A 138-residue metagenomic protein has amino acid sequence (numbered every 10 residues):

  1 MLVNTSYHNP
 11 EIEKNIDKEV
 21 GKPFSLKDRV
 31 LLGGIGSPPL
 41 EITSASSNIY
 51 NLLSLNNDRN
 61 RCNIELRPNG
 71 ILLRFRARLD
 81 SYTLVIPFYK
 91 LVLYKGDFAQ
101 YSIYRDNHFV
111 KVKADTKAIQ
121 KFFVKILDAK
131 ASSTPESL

Functional and structural regions predicted by a protein language model:
M1-A45, L53, K90-L138: Acidic, Ser/Thr- and proline-rich intrinsically disordered linker/docking segments of eukaryotic scaffolds
I49: Conserved short histidine dyad/triad with adjacent acidic residue
L55-N63, R67-L93: Phosphoinositide-binding peripheral membrane targeting modules
